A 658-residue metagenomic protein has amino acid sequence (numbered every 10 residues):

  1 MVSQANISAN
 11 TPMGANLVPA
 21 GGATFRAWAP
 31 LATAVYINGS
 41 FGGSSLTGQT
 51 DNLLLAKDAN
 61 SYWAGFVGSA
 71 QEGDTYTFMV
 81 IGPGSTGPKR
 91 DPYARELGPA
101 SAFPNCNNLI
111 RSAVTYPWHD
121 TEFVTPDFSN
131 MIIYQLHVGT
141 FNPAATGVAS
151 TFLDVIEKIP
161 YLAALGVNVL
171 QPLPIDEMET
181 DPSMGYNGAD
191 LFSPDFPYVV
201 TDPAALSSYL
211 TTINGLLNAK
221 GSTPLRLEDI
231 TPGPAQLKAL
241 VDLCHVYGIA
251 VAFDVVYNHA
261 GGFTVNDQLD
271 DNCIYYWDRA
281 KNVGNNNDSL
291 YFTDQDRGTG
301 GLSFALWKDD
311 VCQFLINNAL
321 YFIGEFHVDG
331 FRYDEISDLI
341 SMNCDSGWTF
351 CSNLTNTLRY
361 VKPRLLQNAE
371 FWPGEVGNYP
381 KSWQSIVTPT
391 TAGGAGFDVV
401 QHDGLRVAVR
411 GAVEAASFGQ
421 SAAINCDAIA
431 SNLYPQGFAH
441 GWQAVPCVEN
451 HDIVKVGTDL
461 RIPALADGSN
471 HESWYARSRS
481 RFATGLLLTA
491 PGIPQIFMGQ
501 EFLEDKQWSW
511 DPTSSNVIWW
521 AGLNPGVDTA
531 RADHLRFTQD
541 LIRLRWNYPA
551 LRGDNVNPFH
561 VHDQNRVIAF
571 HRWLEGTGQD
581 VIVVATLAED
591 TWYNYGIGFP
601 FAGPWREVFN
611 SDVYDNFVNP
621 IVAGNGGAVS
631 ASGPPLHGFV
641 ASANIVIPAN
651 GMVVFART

Functional and structural regions predicted by a protein language model:
M1-N130, E157-A163, A476-R477, L488-I496 (+1 more regions): Carbohydrate-interacting/catalytic domains
G22, R26, A34, N168-L170 (+8 more regions): Beta-sheet entry/capping signal
V80-F123, N187, Y209, Y247 (+3 more regions): Core domains of carbohydrate- and sulfate-ester-processing enzymes
G98, T121-F128, H137-G330, E335 (+4 more regions): Substrate-binding/active-site clefts of carbohydrate-active enzymes
A102-P104, H327, N343-D345, T349-S509 (+3 more regions): Conserved alpha/beta catalytic core and glycan-binding cleft of carbohydrate-active enzymes
T151-D154, P232-Q236, D310-F314, S346-F350 (+4 more regions): Soluble or luminal CAZymes and related metallo-dependent hydrolases
K158, Q236-L240, V311-F322, L354 (+4 more regions): Alpha-helical packing segments of well-folded alpha/beta enzyme cores
T211-K220, T458-E472, T513-W519: A solvent-exposed, charged loop/short amphipathic helix patch at secondary-structure junctions
